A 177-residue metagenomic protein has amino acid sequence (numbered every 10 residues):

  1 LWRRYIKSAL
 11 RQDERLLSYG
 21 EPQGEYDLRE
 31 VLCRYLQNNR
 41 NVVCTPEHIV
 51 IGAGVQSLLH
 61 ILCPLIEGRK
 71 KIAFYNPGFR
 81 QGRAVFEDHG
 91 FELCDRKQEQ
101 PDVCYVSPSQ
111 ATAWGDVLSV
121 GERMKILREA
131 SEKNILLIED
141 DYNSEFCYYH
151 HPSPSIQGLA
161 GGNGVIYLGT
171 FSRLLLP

Functional and structural regions predicted by a protein language model:
W2, L159-P177: Active-site PLP attachment segment
Y5: Structural signature of FAD isoalloxazine-binding scaffolds in flavoprotein oxidoreductases
A9-N134, I138, S144-I166: Conserved core of the PLP fold type I
